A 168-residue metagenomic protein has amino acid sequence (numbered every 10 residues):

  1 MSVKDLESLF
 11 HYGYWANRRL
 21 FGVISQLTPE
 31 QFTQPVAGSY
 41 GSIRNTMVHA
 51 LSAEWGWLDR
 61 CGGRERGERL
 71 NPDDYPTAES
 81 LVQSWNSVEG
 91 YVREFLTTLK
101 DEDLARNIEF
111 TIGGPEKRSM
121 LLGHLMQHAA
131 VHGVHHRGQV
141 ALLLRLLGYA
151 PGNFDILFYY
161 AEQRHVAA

Functional and structural regions predicted by a protein language model:
E7-N71, I112-A168: Short, contiguous alpha-helical
R64-L104: Helix-adjacent hinge/juxtasegments
D101-G113: Carboxylate-rich helix-loop segments that flank metal/cofactor sites and access channels in metalloenzymes
